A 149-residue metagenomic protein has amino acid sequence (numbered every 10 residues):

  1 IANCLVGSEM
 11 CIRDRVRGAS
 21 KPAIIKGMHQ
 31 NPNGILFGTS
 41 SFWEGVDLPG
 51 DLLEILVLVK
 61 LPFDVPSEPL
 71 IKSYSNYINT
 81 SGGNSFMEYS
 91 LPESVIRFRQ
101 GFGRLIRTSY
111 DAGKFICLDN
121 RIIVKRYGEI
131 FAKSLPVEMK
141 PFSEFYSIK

Functional and structural regions predicted by a protein language model:
I1-G7: Positively charged, low-complexity/disordered segments
S8-E9, R13-K149: ASCE RecA-like P-loop NTPase motor cores that couple ATP hydrolysis to mechanical translocation on nucleic acids
